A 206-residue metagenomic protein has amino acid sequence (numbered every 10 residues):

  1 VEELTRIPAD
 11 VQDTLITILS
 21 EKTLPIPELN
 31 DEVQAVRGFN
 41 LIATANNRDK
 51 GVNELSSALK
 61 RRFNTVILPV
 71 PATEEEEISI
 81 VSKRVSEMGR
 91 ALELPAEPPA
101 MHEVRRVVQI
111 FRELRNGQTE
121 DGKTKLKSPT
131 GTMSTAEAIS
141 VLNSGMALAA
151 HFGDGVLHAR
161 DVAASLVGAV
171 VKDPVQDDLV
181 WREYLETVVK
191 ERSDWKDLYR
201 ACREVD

Functional and structural regions predicted by a protein language model:
V1, K127-T135: Short, charged/polar micro-motifs that form catalytic or ligand-binding hotspots
V1-T14, L19-E93, M146-L148: Canonical AAA+ ATPase core
V11, E103-R106, E137, V141: Residue-level detector of well-ordered alpha-helical segments, enriched for hydrophobic/aromatic packing positions
I18, I110, A164-S165: Short acidic/histidine-centered micro-motifs embedded in hydrophobic/aromatic stretches that mark compact functional
K50-E54, T65-T130, H151-G155, S193-E204: Conserved C-terminal "switch" segment of AAA+ ATPases
E113-E120, T135, I139-A159, G168-V175: AAA+ ATPase "lid" subdomain C-terminal helix
A150-D206: C-terminal engagement/docking regions of AAA+ P-loop ATPases
